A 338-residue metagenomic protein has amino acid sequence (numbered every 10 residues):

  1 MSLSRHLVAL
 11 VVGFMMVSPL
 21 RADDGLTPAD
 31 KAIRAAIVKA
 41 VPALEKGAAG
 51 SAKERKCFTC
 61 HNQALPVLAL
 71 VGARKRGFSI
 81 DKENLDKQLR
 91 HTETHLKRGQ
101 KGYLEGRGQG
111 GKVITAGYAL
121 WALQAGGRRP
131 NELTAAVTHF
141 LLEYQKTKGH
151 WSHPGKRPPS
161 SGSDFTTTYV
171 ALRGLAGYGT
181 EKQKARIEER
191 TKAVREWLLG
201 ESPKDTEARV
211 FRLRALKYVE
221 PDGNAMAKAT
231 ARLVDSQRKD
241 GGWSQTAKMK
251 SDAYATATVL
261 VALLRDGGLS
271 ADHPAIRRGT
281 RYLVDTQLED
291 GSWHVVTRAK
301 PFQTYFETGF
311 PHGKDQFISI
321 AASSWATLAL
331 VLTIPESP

Functional and structural regions predicted by a protein language model:
M1-S4: N-terminal secretory signal peptides that target proteins for export/translocation
H6-S18: Bacterial N-terminal signal peptides
S18-P338: Preference for long, amphipathic alpha-helical scaffolds in soluble/luminal domains and all-alpha bundles
